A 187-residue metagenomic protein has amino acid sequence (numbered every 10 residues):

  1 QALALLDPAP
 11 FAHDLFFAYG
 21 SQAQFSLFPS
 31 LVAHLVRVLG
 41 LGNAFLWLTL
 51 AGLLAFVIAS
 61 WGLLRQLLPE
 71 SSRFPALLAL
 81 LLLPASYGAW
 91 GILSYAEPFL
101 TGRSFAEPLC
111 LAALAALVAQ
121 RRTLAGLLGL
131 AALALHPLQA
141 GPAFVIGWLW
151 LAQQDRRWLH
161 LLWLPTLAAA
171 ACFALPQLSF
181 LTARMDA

Functional and structural regions predicted by a protein language model:
Q1-L80, A89-A106, P137-L138: Active-site lumenal/periplasmic loops and adjacent helix-entry segments of GT-C-fold, multi-pass membrane
L6-H13, Y19-G20, P137-A143, A152-A187: Transmembrane catalytic cores of multi-pass membrane glycosyltransferases and polysaccharide-assembly enzymes
H34, A59, L63-L67, A113-L117 (+4 more regions): Hydrophobic membrane-targeting alpha-helices
V38, A76-A85, L164-L175: Hydrophobic core of alpha-helical transmembrane segments in multi-pass integral membrane proteins
L48-T49, P75-A76, A106, L124 (+3 more regions): Alpha-helical transmembrane segments of integral membrane proteins
L64-S72, Q120, A152-H160: Membrane-interface helix-boundary motifs at transmembrane edges
F105-L124, L151-Q154: Membrane-interface transmembrane helices that cradle and orient dolichyl/undecaprenyl
L114-A116, T123-P137, A143-W148, P165-C172: Membrane-interface alpha helices of multi-pass inner-membrane proteins
